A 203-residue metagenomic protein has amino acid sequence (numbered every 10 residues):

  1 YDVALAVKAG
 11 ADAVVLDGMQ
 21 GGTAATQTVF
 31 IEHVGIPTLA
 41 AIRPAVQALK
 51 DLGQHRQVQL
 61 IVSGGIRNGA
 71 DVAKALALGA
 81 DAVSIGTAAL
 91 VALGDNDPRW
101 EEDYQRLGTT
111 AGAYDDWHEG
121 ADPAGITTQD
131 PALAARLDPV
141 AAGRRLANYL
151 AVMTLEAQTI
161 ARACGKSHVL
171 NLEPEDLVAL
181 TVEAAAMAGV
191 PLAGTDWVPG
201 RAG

Functional and structural regions predicted by a protein language model:
Y1-D130: Glycine-rich phosphate/ribose-binding loops and adjacent secondary-structure elements that form binding surfaces
D130-G203: C-terminal extensions of enzymes
